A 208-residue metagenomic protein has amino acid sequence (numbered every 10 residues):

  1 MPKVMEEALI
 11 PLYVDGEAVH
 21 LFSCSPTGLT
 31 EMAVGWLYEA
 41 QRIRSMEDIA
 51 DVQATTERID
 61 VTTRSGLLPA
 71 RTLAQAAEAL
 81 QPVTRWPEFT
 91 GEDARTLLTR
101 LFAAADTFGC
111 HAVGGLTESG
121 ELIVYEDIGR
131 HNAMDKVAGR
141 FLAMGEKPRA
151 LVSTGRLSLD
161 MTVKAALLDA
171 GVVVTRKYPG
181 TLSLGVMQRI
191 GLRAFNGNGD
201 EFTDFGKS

Functional and structural regions predicted by a protein language model:
M1, K207-S208: Short, low-complexity, intrinsically disordered N-terminal peptides in bacterial proteins
M1-E118, I123-V124, I128: Intrinsically disordered, low-complexity regions enriched in acidic/Ser/Thr/Pro/Gln residues
E88-G91, G197, K207: Intrinsically disordered, low-complexity regions enriched in small/polar residues
G109, L116-E118, N198-G206: Long, contiguous secondary-structure blocks with strong helical propensity
R130-D204: Feature captures the catalytic cores and cofactor-binding loops of soluble hydro-lyases/lyases that act on carboxylate
